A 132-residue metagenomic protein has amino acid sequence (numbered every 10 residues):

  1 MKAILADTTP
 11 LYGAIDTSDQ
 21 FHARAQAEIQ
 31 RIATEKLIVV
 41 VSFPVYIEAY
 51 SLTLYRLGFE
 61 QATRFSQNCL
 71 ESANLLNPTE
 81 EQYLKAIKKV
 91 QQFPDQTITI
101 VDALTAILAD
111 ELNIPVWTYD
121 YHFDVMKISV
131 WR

Functional and structural regions predicted by a protein language model:
M1-A3, A106, D110-R132: Acidic, PIN/NYN-like endoribonuclease modules and their adjacent C-terminal/linker elements
M1-V40, L54-R64: Short, well-structured N-terminal submotif of metal-dependent ribonuclease cores
I4-D7, V41-S42, I98-T99, D120 (+1 more regions): Histidine- and aromatic-rich ligand-binding microenvironments
P10-L11, E48-A49, N68: A general alpha-helix detector
E35-K36, E71-S72, L112, M126: Structured helix-beta-strand junction loops
Y50, L70, I87-V90: Amphipathic alpha-helical segments within well-ordered protein domains
S51-L54, D110: Short glycine/serine- and small hydrophobic-enriched flexible loop segments
L75-W117: Active-site neighborhoods of divalent-metal-dependent phosphate/nucleic-acid chemistry enzymes
